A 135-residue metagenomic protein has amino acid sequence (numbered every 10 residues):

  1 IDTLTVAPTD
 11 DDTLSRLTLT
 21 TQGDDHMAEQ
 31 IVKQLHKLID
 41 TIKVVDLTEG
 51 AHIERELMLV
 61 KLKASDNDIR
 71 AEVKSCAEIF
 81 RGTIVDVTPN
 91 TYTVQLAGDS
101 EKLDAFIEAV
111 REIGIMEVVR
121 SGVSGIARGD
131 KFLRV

Functional and structural regions predicted by a protein language model:
I1-R16, T20-V135: Long, contiguous binding/interaction regions
